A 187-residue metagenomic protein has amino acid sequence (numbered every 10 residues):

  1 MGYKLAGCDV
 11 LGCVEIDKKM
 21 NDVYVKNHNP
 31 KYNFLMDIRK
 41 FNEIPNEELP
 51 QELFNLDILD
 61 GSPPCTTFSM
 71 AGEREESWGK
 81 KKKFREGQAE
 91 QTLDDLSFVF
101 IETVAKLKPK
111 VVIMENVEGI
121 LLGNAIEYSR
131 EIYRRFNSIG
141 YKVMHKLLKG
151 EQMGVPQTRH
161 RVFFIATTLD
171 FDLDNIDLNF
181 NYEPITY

Functional and structural regions predicted by a protein language model:
M1-N42: SAM cofactor-binding core of SAM-dependent methyltransferases, primarily the Rossmann-like beta-alpha-beta module
C13, L35, D60, I113-M114: Generic enzyme active-site microenvironment
I16-Y32, I58, P156-T158, V162-T168: Accessory recognition modules or surfaces
D17, D37, D57-D60, D94-D95: Acidic side chains
I44-L56, T66, M70-Y187: Class I S-adenosyl-L-methionine
